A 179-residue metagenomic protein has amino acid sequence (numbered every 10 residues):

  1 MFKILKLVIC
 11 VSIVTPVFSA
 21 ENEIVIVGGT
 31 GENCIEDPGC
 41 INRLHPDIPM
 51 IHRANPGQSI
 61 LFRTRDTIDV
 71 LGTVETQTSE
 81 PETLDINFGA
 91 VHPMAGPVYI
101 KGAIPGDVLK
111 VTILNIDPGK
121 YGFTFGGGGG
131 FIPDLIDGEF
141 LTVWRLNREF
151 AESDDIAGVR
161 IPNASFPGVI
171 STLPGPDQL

Functional and structural regions predicted by a protein language model:
F2-C10: Sec-dependent signal peptide recognition, specifically the positively charged N-region followed immediately by
C10-S19: Hydrophobic h-region of N-terminal signal peptides that target proteins for export in Gram-negative bacteria
I35-H45, N87-A95: Short, structured beta-strand/loop micro-motifs enriched in basic residues and often containing a Trp
F62, V108-V111: A generic structural signal for residues embedded in beta-strands
T67-S79, I116-G127: Short, Lys/Arg- and Gly-enriched loop/turn segments at beta-strand edges
N115-L179: Intrinsically disordered, low-complexity linker/loop segments enriched in Gly/Pro and charged/polar residues
